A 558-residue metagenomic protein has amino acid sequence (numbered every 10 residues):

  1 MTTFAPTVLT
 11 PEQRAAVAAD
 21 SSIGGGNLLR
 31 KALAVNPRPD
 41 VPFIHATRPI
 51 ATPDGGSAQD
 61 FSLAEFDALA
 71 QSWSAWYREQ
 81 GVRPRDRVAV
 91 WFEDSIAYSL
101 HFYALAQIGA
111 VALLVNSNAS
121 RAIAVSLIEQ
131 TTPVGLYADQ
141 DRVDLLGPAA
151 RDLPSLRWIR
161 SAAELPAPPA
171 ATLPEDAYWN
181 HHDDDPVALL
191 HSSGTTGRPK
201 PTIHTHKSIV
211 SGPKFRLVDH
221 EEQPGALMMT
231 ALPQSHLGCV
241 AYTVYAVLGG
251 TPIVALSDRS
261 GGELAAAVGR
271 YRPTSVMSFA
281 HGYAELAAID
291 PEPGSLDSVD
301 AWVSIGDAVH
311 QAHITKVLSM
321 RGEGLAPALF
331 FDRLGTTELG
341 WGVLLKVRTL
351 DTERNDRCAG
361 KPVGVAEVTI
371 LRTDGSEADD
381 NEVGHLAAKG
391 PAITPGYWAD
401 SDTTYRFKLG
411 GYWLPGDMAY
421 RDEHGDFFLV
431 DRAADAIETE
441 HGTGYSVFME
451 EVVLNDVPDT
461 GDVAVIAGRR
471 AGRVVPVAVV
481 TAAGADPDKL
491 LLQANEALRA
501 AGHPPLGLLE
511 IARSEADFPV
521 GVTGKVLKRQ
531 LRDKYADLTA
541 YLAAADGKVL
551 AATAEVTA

Functional and structural regions predicted by a protein language model:
M1-R78, L542-A558: N-lobe entry segment of adenylate-forming
D60-A64, V187-K214: Conserved AMP-binding A3 loop
A119, L136, V276, G390 (+3 more regions): AMP-binding/adenylate-forming catalytic core of the ANL superfamily
A170-H191, R198, E221-L227: Conserved pre-ATP/AMP-binding loop-to-beta segment of ANL
V210-L227, S235-M277, H281, I289: Conserved AMP-binding/adenylation subdomain of ANL enzymes
T274-M277, A287-R354, E367: Gly/Ser/Thr-rich phosphate-binding loop
C358-V365, S376-R406, D426, G442-G444: Conserved ATP/PPi-binding loop(s) of AMP-dependent carboxylate-activating enzymes
I437, A464-G468, P476-A478, E496-A558: Conserved C-terminal "lid"/linker of ANL adenylate-forming enzymes
